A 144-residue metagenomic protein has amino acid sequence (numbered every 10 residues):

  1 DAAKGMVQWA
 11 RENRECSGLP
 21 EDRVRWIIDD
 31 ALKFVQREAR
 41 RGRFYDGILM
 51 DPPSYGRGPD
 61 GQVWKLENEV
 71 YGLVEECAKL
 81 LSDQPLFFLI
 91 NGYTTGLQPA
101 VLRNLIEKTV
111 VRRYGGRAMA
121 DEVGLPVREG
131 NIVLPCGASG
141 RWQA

Functional and structural regions predicted by a protein language model:
D1, A10, I28-D30, L49-P52 (+3 more regions): Active-site proximal loops enriched in glycine and acidic residues that flank catalytic Cys/His/Asp and coordinate
D1, G61-K65, R128-N131: Alpha-helix capping and helix-loop boundary segments enriched in small/acidic/polar residues
A3-L49: S-adenosyl-L-methionine
M6, I28, L32, Y45-E76: Mobile active-site "lid"/loop adjacent to the S-adenosyl-L-methionine
Q8, E12-E15, E75, K79 (+1 more regions): Replace "anionic and nucleotidyl ligands
Q36-A39, P59-G61, A100-V101: Short, well-ordered secondary-structure micro-motifs
L81-D83: Helix-to-beta-strand junctions that scaffold the AdoMet/dcAdoMet cofactor pocket in Class I SAM-dependent enzymes
P85-A144: C-terminal catalytic and target-recognition region of SAM-dependent MTase-like enzymes, primarily methyltransferases
